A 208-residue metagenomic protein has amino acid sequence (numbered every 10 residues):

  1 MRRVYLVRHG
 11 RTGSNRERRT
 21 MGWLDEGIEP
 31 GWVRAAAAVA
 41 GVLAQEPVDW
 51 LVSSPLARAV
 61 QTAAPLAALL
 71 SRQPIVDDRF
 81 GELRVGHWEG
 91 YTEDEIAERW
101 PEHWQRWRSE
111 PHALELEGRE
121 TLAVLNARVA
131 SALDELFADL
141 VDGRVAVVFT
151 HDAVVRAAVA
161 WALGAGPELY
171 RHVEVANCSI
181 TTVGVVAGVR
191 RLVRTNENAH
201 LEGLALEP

Functional and structural regions predicted by a protein language model:
M1-R2, V85-E95, A138, D142-R144 (+1 more regions): Acidic, low-complexity terminal tails and accessory targeting/binding regions of phosphate-metabolizing enzymes
R3-V7, R144-T150: Beta-strand elements within well-structured catalytic alpha/beta cores of enzymes that handle phosphate/sulfate esters
Y5, I75-D77, V193: General small-molecule cofactor/ligand-binding pocket signal
Y5-L66, E115-A130: Loop-to-helix element that buttresses phosphate recognition and phosphoryl-transfer chemistry
G10, D152, E197: Active-site metal-binding loops of divalent metal-dependent hydrolases
G13, R58-V60, E82-R84, A146 (+1 more regions): Short, active-site-adjacent cap segments at secondary-structure transitions
A37-W104: Phosphate-coordination/substrate-recognition cap region in phosphate-metabolizing enzymes
P65, A157-W161: Active-site signature of alpha/beta-hydrolase-fold catalytic machinery across serine- and Asp/Cys-nucleophile hydrolases
